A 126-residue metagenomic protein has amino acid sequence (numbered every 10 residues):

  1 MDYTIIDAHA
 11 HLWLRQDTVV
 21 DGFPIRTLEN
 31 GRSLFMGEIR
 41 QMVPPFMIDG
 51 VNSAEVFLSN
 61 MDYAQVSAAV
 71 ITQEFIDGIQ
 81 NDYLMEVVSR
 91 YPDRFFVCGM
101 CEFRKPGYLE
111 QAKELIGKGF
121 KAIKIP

Functional and structural regions predicted by a protein language model:
M1-P126: Helix-coil boundary/capping segments in enzymes
